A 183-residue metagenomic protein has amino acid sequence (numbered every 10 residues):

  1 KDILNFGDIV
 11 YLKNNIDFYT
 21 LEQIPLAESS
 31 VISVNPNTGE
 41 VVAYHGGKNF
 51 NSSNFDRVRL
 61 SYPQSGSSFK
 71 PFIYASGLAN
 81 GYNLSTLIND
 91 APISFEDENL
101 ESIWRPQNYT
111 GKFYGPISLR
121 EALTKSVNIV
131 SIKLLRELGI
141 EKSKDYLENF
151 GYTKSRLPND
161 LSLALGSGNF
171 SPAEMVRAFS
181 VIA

Functional and structural regions predicted by a protein language model:
D2-N35, R120-L123, R136: Beta-lactamase-like hydrolase cores
Q23-N51, F150: A short, well-structured edge-of-sheet supersecondary motif
N37, Y82-S143: Conserved catalytic neighborhood of penicillin-recognizing serine enzymes
T38-G39, R59-D90, A122, A178-I182: Active-site SXXK
F50-N51, L78, S85, G151-R156: Proteins synthesized as precursors that undergo proteolytic processing into mature forms
F50-S61: A short, polar/charged loop-to-alpha-helix boundary motif
L138-S155: Short, charged, amphipathic alpha-helices and their helix-cap/turn boundaries
F150-A183: Active-site-proximal helix/loop microenvironment of the serine DD-peptidase/beta-lactamase transpeptidase fold
